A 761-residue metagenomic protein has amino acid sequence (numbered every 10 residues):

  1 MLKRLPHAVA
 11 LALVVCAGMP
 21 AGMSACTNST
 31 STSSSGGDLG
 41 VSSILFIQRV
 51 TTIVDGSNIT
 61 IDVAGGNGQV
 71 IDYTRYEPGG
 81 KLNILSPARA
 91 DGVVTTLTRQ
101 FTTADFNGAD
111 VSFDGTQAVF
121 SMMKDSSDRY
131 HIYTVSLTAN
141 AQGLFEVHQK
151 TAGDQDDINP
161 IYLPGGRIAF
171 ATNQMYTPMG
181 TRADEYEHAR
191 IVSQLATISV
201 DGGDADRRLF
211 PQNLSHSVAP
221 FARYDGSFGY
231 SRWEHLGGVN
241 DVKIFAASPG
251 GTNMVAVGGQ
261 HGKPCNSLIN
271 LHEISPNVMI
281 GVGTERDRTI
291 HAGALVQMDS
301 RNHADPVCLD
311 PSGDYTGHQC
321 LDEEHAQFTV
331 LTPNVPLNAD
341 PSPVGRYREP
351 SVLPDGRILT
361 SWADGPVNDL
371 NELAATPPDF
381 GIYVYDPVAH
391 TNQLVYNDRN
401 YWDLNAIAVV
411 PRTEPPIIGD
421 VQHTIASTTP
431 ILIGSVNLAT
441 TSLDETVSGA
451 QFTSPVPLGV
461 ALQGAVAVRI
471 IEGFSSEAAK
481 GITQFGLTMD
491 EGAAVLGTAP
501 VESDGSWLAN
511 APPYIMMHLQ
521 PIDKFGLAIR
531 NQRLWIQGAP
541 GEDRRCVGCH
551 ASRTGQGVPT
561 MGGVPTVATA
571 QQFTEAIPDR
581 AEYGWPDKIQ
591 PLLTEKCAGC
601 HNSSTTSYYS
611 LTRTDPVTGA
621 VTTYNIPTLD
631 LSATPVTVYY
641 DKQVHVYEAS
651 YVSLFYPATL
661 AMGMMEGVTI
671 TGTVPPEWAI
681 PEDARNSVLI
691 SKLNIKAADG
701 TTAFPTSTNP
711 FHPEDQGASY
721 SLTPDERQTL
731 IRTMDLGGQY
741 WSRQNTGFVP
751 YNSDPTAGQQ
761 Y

Functional and structural regions predicted by a protein language model:
M1-A12: Bacterial N-terminal signal peptides that target proteins for export
L2, C16, D156, H216 (+2 more regions): Generic N-terminal simple sequence motifs
A17-V41, V558-T566, Y761: Bacterial Sec-dependent N-terminal signal peptides
M19, S29, E323, C549 (+1 more regions): General secretory precursor processing signal
T27-D504, N510, N531, W535 (+1 more regions): Sequence signature of WD/YWTD-type beta-propeller architectures
V41, E77, E445-P457, Q463-A465 (+3 more regions): Aromatic- and Gly/Pro-enriched helix-to-coil junctions and flexible linker segments
